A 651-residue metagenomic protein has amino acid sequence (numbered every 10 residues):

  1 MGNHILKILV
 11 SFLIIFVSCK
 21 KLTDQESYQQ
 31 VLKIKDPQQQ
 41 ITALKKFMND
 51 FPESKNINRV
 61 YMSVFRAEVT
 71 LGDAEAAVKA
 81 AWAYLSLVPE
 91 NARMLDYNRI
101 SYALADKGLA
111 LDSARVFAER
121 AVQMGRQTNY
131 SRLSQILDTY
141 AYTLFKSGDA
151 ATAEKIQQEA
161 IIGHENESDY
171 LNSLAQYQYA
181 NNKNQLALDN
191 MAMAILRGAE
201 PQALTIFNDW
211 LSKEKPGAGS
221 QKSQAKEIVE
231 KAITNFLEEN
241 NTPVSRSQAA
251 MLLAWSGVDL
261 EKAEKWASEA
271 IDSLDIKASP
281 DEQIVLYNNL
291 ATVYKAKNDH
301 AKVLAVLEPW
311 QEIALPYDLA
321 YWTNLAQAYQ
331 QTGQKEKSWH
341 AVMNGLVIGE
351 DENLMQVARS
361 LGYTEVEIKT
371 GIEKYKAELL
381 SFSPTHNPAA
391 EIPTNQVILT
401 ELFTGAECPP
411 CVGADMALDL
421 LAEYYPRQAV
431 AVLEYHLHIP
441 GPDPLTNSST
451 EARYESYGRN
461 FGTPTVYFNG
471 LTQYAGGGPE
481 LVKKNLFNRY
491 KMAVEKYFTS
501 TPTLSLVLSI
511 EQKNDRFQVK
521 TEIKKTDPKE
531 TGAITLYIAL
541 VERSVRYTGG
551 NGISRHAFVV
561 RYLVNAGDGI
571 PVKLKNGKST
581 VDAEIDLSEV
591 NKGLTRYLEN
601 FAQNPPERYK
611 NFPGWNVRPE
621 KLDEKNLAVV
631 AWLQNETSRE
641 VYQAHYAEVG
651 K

Functional and structural regions predicted by a protein language model:
I34, L71, K107-G108, S147 (+5 more regions): Structural motif corresponding to the intra-repeat A-B loop/turn of tetratricopeptide repeats
D50-I57, L87-A92, R126-R132, G163-S168 (+6 more regions): Short solvent-exposed coil/turn linkers within tandem alpha-helical repeat scaffolds
N58-S63, L95-R99, S131-T139, D169-S173 (+5 more regions): Alpha-solenoid helical repeat scaffolds
R66, Y102-D106, Y142, Q176 (+4 more regions): Residue-level recognition of tetratricopeptide repeat
A121, N184-Q202, S212, E336-N353 (+2 more regions): TPR/TPR-like (Sel1-like) alpha-helical repeat modules
A390-V430, Y435: Local sequence-structure signature of Cys/Sec-based thiol-disulfide redox active-site neighborhoods
Y435-K651: Short, conserved sequence motifs used for protein processing/export or organelle targeting and for catalysis
